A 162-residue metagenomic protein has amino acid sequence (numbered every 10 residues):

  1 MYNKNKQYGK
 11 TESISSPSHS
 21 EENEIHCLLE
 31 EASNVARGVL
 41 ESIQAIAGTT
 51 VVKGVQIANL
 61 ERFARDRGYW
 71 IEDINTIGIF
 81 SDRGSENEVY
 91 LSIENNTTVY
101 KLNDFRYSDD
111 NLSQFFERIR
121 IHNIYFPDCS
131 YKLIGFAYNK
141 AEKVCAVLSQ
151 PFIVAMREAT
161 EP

Functional and structural regions predicted by a protein language model:
M1-K4, N95, T160-E161: Polar low-complexity intrinsically disordered regions
Y2-G78: Juxta-kinase regulatory segment immediately upstream of eukaryotic protein kinase catalytic domains
I43-I46, D73-Y125: ATP-binding glycine-rich loop module of kinase domains
V52, I77-I79, L91, F136 (+1 more regions): Hydrophobic transmembrane signal anchors and adjacent membrane-proximal interface regions, especially in viral
G54, N96, E142-K143: Intrinsic-disorder/low-complexity loop/linker signature
Q56, S92, R157-T160: Alpha-helix initiation/capping motif
D104, N123-P162: Conserved structural core of kinase catalytic domains
